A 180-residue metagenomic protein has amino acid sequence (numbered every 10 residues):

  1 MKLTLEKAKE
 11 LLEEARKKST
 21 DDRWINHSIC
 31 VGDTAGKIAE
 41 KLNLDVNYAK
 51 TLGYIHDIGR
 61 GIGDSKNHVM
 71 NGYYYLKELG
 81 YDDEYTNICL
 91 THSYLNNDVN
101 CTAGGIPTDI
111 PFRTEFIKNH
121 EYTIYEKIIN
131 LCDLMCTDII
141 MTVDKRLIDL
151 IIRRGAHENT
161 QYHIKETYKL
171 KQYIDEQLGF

Functional and structural regions predicted by a protein language model:
M1-K66, Y75: Acidic/His-rich, divalent-metal-binding segments that scaffold phosphate/diphosphate chemistry
T4, A8, H68, I124-K127 (+3 more regions): Alpha-helical structural motif
E6-K17, N47, E115-K118, K145 (+3 more regions): Polar/charged alpha-helical tracts
E40-R153: Divalent metal-dependent catalytic cores for phosphoryl transfer on phosphate-bearing substrates
R154-F180: Charged phosphate-binding loop/patch that engages nucleotide di/tri-phosphates or the phosphate backbone of nucleic
